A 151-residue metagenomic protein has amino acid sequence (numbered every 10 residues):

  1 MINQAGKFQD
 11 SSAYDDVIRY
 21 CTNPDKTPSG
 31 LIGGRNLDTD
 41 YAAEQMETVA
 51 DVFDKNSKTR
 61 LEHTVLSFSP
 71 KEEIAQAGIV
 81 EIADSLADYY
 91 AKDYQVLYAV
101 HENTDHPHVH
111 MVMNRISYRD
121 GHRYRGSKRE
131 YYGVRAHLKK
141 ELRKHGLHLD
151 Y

Functional and structural regions predicted by a protein language model:
M1-Y151: N-terminal nicking endonuclease/strand-transfer module with a His-rich metal-binding environment and a catalytic Tyr
